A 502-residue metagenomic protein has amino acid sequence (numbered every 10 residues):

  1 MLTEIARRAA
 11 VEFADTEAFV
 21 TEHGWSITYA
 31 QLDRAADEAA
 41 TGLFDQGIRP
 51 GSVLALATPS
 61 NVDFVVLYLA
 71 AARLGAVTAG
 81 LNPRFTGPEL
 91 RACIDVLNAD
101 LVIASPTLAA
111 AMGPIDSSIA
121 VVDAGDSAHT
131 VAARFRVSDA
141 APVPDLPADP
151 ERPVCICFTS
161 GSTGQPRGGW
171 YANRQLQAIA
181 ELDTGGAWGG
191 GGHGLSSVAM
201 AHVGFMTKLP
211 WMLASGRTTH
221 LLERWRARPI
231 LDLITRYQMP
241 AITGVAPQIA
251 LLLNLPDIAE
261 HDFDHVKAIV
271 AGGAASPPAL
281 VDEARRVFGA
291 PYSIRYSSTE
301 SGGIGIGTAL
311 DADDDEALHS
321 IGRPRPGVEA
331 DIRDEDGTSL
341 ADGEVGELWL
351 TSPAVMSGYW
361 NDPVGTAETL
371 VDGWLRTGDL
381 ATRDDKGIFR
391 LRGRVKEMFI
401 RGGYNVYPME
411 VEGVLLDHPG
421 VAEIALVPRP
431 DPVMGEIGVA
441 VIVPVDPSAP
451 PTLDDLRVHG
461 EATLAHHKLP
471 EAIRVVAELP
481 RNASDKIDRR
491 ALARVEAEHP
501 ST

Functional and structural regions predicted by a protein language model:
A14-D15, D139-F158, Q165, A187-H193: Conserved pre-ATP/AMP-binding loop-to-beta segment of ANL
D15-N61, V65-L69, T86-R91: Conserved AMP-binding/adenylate-forming core of the ANL superfamily
T28-A30, V154-A178: Conserved AMP-binding A3 loop
T107-P150, Q177, P256: ANL superfamily adenylate-forming
Q177-H193, A201-A241, L255: Conserved AMP-binding/adenylation subdomain of ANL enzymes
A214, M239-T243, L255-D315, E329: Gly/Ser/Thr-rich phosphate-binding loop
I242, S352, S357-G358, L380-K468 (+3 more regions): AMP-binding/adenylate-forming catalytic core of the ANL superfamily
R323-G327, D336-T369, V406: Conserved ATP/PPi-binding loop(s) of AMP-dependent carboxylate-activating enzymes
